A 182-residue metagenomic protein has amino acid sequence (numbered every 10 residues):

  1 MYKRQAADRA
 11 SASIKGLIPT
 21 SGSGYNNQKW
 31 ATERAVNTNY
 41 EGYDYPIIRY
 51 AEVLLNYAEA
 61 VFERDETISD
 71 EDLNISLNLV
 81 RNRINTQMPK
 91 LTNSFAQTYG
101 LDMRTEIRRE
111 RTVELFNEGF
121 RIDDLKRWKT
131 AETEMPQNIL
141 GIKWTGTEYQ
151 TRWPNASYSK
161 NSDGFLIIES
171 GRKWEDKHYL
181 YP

Functional and structural regions predicted by a protein language model:
M1-P182: Acidic/polar-rich alpha-helix caps and helix-coil junctions
